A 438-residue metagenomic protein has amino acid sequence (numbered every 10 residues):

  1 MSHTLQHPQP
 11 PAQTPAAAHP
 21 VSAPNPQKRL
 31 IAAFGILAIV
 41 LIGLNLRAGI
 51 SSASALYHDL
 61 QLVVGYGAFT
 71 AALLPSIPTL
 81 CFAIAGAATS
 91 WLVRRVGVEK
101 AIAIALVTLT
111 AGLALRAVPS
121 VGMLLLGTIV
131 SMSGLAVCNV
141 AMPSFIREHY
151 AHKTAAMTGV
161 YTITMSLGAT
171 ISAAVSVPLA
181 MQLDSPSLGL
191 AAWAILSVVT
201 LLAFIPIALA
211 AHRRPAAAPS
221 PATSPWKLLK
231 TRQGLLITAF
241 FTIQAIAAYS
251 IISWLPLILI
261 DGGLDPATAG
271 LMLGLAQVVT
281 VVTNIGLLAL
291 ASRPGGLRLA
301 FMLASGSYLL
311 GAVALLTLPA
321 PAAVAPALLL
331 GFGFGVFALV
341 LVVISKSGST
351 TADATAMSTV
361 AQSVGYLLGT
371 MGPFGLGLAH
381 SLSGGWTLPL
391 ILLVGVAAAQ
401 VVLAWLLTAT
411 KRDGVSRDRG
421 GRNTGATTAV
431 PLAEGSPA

Functional and structural regions predicted by a protein language model:
A18-R29, L209-I237, G425-T428: Juxtamembrane intracellular "pre-TM" segments in multi-pass secondary transporters
A53-S54, R232-V281: Extracytoplasmic gate region of multi-pass secondary transporters
I84-G122: Conserved MFS/SLC helix-loop-helix module at the cytosolic interface between two early adjacent transmembrane helices
A85-G97, T283-G296: Helix-to-loop junctions at the C-terminal end of transmembrane segments in multipass secondary transporters
V121, H152-K153, G159-L209: Helix-loop-helix hairpin linking two adjacent transmembrane segments in secondary transporters
I129-I163: Cytoplasmic helix-loop-helix junction between adjacent transmembrane helices in 12-TM secondary transporters
L297-V340: C-terminal transmembrane helical hairpin of 12-TM major facilitator-type secondary transporters
G348-W386, L393: A late C-terminal transmembrane helix in Major Facilitator Superfamily
